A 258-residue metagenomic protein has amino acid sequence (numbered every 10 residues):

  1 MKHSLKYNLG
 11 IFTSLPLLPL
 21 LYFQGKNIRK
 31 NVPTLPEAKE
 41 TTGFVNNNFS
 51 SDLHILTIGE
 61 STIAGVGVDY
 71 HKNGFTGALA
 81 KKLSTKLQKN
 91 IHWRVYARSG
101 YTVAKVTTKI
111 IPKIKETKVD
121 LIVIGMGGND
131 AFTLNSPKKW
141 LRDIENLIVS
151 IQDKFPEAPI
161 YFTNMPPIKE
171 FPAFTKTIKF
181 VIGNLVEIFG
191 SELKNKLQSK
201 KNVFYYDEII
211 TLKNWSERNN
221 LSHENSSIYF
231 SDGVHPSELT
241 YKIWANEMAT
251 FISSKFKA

Functional and structural regions predicted by a protein language model:
M1-L56, A249-K257: N-terminal secretory targeting modules
H54-L56, T62-R142: Conserved SGNH/GDSL esterase-like catalytic core that processes O-acyl groups on lipids and polysaccharides
V103, T107, L141, E145 (+1 more regions): Short, amphipathic alpha-helical "lid/cap" segments that border enzyme active or binding sites
I144-V149, G190: Generic structural signal for well-ordered alpha-helices, preferentially at hydrophobic/aromatic core positions
F155-P159: A short helix->loop->beta-strand "cap" motif at the edges of active sites that frequently abuts
E170-I209: Substrate-gating cap/lid alpha-helix
W215-S227: Short, flexible, mixed-charge acidic loops at enzyme active sites
S226-A258: Histidine-centered active-site loop/cap adjacent to the catalytic His in serine esterases/O-acetyl transfer systems
